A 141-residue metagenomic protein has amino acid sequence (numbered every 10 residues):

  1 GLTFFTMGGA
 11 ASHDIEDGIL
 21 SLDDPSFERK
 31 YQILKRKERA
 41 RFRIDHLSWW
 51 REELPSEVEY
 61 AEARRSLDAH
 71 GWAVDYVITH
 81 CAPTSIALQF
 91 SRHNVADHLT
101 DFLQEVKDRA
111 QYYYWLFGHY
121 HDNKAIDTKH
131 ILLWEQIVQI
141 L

Functional and structural regions predicted by a protein language model:
G1, A82-L141: Conserved beta-sheet core of the metallophosphoesterase superfamily
L2-H93: Active-site-proximal loop/helix segment associated with metal-binding centers of metalloenzymes
